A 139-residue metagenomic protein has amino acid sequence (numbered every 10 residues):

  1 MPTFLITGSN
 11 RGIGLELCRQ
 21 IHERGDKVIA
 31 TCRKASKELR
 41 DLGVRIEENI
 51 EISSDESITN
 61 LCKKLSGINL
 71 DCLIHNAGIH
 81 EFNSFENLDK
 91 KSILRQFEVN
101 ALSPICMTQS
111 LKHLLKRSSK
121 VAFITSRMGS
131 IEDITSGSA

Functional and structural regions predicted by a protein language model:
F4-G8: Conserved N-terminal Rossmann-fold NAD(P)-binding element of oxidoreductases
N10-Q20: N-terminal Rossmann NAD(P)H-binding glycine-rich loop of SDR-like oxidoreductase domains
R24-L39: Conserved glycine-rich Rossmann-like NAD(P)H-binding loop of the short-chain dehydrogenase/reductase
L42-E56: Rossmann-fold cofactor-recognition segment
K63-H75, E81: A glycine-rich helix->loop->beta "capping" turn within Rossmann-like NAD(P)(H)-dependent oxidoreductase domains
I74, M107-L111, L115: Hydrophobic positions on the long internal alpha-helix of Rossmann-like NAD(P)-dependent oxidoreductase domains
I79, S84-F97, K120-A139: Catalytic loop of short-chain dehydrogenase/reductase
